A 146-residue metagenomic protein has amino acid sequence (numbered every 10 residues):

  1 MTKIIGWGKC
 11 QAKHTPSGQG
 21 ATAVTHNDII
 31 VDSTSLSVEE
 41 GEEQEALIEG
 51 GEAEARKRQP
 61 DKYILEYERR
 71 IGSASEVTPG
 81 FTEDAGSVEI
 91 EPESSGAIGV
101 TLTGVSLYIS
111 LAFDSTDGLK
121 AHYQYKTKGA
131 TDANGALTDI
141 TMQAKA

Functional and structural regions predicted by a protein language model:
M1-I71, G99-H122: Solvent-exposed edge beta-strands and adjacent loop segments that serve as assembly or binding interfaces
K3, L119-A146: Protruding loop/beta-arch "assembly-hinge" segments enriched in small, turn-prone residues
Q11, I71-T103: Short, acidic/charged, Gly/Pro-enriched secondary-structure junctions
I48, P92, D132: Acidic surface patches and DE-rich sequence motifs
R69-G72, T127-G129: Short beta-strand-to-loop capping motifs
D84-I90, S106-L111, A144-A146: Short, low-complexity, polar/charged sequence segments that are solvent-exposed and flexible
